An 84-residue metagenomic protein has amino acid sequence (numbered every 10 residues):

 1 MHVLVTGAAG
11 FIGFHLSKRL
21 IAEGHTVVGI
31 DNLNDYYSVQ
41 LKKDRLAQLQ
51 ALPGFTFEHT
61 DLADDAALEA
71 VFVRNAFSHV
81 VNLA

Functional and structural regions predicted by a protein language model:
M1-A84: N-terminal Rossmann-like NAD(P)+-binding domain of SDR-like oxidoreductases, especially those catalyzing
